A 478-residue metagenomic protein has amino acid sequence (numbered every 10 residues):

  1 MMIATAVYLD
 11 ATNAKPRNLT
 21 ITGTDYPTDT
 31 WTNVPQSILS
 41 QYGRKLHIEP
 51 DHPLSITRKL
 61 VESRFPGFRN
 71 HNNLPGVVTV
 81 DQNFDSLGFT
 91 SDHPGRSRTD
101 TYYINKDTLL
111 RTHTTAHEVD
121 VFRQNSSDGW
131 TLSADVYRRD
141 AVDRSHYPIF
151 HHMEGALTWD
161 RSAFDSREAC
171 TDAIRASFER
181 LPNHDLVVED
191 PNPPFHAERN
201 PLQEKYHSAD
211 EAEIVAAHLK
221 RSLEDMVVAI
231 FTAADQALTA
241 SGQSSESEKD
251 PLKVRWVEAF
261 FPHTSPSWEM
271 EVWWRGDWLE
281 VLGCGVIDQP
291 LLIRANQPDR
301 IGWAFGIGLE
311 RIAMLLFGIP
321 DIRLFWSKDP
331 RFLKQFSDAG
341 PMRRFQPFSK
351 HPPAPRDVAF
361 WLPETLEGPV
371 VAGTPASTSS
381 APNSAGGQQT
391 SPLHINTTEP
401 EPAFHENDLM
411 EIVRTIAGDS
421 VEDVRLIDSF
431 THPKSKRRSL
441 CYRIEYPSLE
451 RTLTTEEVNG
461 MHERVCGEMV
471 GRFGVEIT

Functional and structural regions predicted by a protein language model:
M2-D423, T431-K436, C441, E450 (+2 more regions): TRNA-recognition modules of translation machinery and tRNA-sensing kinases, especially anticodon-binding
I444: Conformational-control "hinges and anchors"
C466: Acidic (Asp/Glu-rich), glycine- and aromatic
V475: Positively charged interface segments
